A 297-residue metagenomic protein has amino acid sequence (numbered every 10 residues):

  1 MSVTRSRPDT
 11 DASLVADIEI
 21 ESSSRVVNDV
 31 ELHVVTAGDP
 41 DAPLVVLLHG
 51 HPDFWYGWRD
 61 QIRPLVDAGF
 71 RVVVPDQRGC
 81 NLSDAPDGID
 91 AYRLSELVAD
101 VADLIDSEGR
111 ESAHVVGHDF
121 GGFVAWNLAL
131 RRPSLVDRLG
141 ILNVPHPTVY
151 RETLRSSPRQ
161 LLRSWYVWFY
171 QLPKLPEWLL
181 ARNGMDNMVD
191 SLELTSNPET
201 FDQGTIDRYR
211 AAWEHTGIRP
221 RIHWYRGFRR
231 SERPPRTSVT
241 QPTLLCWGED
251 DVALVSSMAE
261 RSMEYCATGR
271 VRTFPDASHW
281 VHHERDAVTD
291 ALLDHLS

Functional and structural regions predicted by a protein language model:
S2-S23, V30-L32, V73, C80-V116 (+3 more regions): Flexible "cap/lid" subdomain of the alpha/beta-hydrolase fold that forms the substrate-access gate
N28-E31, A42: Short acidic/polar mixed-charge low-complexity motifs
T36-D84: Conserved HGGG/HGGXW glycine-rich cap/lid loop of the alpha/beta-hydrolase fold
V46-G50, H118, W247: The conserved beta1-alpha1 loop
W55, F123, A277-S278: A short, glycine- and basic residue-enriched loop/turn that sits immediately adjacent to a domain's principal
G57, D100, P220, A287 (+1 more regions): Charged catalytic carboxylate motif
A277-D286: Catalytic histidine-centered segment of alpha/beta-hydrolase-like enzymes
